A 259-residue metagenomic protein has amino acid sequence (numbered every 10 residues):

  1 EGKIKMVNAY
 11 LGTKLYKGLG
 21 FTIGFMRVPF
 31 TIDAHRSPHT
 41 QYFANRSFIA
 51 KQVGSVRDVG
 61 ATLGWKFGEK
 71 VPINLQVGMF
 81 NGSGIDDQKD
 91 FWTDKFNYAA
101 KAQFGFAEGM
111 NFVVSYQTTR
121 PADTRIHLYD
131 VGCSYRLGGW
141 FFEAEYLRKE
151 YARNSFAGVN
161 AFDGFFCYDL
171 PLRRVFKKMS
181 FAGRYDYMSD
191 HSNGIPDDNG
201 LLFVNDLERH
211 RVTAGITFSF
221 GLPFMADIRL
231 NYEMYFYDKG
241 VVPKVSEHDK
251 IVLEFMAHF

Functional and structural regions predicted by a protein language model:
E1-S83, D94-F96, A102-N111, F165-D169 (+2 more regions): Outer membrane beta-barrel
Y10-K14, A34-R36, F112-F259: Outer-membrane beta-barrel pore domains
Q88-W92: Active-site cleft segment of glycoside hydrolase catalytic domains centered on the general acid/base Glu
